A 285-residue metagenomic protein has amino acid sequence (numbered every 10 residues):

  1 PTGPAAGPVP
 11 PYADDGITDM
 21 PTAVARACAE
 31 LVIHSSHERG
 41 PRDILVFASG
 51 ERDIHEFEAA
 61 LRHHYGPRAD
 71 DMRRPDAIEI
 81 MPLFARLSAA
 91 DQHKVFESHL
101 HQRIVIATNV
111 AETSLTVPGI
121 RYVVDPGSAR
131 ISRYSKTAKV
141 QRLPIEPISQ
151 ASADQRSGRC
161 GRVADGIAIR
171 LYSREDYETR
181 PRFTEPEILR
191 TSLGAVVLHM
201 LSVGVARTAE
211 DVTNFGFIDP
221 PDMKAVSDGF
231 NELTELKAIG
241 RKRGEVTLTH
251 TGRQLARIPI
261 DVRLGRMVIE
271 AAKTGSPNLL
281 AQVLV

Functional and structural regions predicted by a protein language model:
P1-M267: P-loop NTPase motor module signature
D261-V285: Leucine-rich, amphipathic alpha-helical/linker segments
